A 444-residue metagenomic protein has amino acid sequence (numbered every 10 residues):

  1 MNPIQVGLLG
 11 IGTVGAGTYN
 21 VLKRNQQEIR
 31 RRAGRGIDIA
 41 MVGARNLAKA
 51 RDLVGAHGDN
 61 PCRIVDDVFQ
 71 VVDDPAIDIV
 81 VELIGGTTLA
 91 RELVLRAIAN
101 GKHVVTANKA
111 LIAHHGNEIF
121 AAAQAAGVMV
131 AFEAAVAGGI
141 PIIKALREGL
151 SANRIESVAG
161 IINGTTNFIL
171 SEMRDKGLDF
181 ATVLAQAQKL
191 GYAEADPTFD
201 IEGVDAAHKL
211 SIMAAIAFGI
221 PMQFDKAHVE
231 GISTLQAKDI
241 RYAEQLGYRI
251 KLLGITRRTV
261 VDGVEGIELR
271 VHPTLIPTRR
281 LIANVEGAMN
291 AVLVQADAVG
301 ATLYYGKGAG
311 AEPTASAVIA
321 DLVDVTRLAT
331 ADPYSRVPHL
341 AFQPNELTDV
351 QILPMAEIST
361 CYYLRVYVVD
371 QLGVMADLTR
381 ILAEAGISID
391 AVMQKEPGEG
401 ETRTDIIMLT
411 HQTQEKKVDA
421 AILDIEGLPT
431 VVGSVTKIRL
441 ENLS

Functional and structural regions predicted by a protein language model:
M1-N100: N-terminal glycine-/serine-/threonine-rich beta1-alpha1-beta2 phosphate-ribose binding loop of Rossmann-like
R45-L47, F69, G85, K109-L111 (+4 more regions): Short, ordered loop/turn segments at secondary-structure junctions
I84, L89-N100, K109-R147: Rossmann-fold NAD(P)-binding glycine/threonine-rich loop
H103-V105, I389: A short hydrophobic/small-residue beta-strand
Q124-D205, I212: Rossmann-like NAD(P)H-binding beta-loop-alpha module
T182-N284, M289-A291, G310: Substrate-binding/catalytic subdomain of NAD(P)-dependent oxidoreductase enzymes
H272-D297, A311-E312, A383-G400: Low-complexity, glycine/alanine/valine/leucine- and proline-rich hydrophobic stretches
A317, L322, T326-S444: A conserved regulatory-domain signal marking ACT and ACT-like small-molecule sensing domains and adjacent regulatory
